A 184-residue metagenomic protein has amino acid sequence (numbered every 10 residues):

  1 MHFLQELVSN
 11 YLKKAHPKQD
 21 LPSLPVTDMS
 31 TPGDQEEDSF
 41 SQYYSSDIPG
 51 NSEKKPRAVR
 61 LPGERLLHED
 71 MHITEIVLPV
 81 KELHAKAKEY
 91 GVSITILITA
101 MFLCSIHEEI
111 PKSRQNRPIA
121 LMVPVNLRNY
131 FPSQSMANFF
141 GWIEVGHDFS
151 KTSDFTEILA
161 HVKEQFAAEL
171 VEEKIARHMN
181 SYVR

Functional and structural regions predicted by a protein language model:
H2-K81: Non-catalytic, low-complexity flexible loops and terminal extensions
H2-N10, I94-I106, V162: Structural preference for long, well-ordered alpha-helical segments in enzyme cores
V8, A15, S23, P49-G50 (+9 more regions): A sequence-composition feature that detects small, non-aromatic residues
K14, D47, N51, Y90 (+4 more regions): Short secondary-structure junctions and interdomain/linker hinges
S30-D34, I96, T152-L159: Generic detection of long, well-ordered alpha-helical segments
V59-R128: Gly/Ser/Thr-rich phosphate-binding loops and adjoining beta-strand/alpha-helix segments that form adenosine-phosphate
E75, H84, H107-R184: Acyl-thioester-dependent acyl-group transfer interface
